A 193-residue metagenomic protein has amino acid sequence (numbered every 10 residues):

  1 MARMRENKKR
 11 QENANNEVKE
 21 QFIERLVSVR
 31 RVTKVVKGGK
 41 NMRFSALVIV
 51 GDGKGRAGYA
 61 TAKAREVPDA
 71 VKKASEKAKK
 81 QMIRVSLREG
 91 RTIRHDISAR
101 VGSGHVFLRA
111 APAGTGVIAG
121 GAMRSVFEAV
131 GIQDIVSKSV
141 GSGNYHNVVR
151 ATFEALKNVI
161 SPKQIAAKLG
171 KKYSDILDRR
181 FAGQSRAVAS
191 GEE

Functional and structural regions predicted by a protein language model:
M1-E193: Ribosome-associated RNA-binding proteins
